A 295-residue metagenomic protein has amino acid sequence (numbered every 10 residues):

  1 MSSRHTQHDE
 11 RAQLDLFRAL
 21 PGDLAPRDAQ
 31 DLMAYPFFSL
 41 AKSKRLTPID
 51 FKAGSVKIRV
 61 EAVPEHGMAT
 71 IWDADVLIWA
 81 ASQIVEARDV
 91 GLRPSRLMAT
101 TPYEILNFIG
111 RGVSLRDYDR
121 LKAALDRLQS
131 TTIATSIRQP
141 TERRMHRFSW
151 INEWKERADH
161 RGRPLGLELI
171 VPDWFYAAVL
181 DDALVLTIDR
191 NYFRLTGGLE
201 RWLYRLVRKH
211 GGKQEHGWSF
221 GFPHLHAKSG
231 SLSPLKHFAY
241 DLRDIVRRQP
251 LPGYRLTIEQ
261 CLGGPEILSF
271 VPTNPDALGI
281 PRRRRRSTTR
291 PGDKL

Functional and structural regions predicted by a protein language model:
M1-L295: Charged, alpha-helix-forming regions
